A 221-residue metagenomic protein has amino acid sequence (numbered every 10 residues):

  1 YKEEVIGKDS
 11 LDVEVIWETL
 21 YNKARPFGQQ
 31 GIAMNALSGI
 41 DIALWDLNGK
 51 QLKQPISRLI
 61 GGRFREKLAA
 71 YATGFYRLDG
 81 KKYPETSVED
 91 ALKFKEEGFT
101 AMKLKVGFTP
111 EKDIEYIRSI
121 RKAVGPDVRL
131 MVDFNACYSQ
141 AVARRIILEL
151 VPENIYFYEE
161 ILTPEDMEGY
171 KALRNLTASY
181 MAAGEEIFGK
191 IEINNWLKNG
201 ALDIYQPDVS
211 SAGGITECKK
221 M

Functional and structural regions predicted by a protein language model:
Y1-Q51: Metal- or metallocofactor-binding catalytic centers and their adjacent structured scaffolds across diverse enzyme
V13, I56-L59, E160-P164: Flexible, glycine/charged-enriched surface loops at secondary-structure junctions
S38, E66, E97, E153 (+1 more regions): Structured loop/turn residues at beta-strand edges in well-structured enzyme cores
P55-I60, E85-K93: Short, charged beta->alpha transition segments
S57-D79, Y116, A123-D127, N175: N-terminal small/glycine-rich loop or linker at the start of catalytic domains across soluble metabolic enzymes
E66-V88, V106, D133-Q140, A182: Active-site mouth loops of central-metabolism enzymes
D90-K105: Catalytic domains of carbohydrate-active enzymes, especially glycoside hydrolases
L104-G107, E111-M221: Catalytic core of soluble alpha/beta enzymes
